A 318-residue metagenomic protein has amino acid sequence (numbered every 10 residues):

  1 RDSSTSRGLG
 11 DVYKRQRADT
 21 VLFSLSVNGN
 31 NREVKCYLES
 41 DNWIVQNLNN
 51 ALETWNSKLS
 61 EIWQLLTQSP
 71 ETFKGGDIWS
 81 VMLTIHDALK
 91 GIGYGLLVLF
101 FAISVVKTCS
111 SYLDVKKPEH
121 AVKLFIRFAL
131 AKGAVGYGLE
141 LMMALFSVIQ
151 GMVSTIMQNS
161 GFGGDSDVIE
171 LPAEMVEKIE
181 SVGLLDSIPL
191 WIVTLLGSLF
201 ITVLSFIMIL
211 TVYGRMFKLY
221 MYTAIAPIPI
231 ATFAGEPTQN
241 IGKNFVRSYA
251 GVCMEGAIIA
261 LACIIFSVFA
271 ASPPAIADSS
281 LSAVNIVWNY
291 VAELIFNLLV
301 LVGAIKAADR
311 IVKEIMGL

Functional and structural regions predicted by a protein language model:
R1-Q16: Single conserved hydrophobic/aromatic residue that forms the stacking wall/gate of nucleotide- or nucleobase-binding
D19-L22, S26, R32, D309-L318: Long, low-complexity, intrinsically disordered extramembrane tails
L22-L96: Binding/recognition "hotspot" determinant
D41-L48, E119-G136, G242-V252: Alpha-helical transmembrane segments and their helix-start/interface "positive-inside/aromatic belt" motifs in integral
L48, W55, K132-I225, C263-G317: Non-cytosolic segments of integral membrane proteins
G91-I103, L196-T202, L219: Hydrophobic alpha-helical transmembrane segments
L96-K132, I225-Q239: Hydrophobic transmembrane alpha-helix segments characteristic of membrane transport and insertion machinery
I230-R247, I311-I315: Alpha-helical transmembrane segments
